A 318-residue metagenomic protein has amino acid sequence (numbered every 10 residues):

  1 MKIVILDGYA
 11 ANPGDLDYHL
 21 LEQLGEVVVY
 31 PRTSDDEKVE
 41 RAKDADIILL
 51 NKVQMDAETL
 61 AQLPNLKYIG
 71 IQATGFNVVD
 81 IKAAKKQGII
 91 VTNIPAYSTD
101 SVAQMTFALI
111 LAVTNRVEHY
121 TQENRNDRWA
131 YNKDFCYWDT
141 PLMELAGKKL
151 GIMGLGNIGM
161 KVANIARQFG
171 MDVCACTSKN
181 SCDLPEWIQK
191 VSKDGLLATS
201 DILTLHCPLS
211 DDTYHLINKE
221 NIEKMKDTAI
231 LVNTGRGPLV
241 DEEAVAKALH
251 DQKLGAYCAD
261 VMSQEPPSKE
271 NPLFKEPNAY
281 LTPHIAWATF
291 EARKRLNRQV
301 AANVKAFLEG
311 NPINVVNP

Functional and structural regions predicted by a protein language model:
M1-A45, G170-C174: N-terminal glycine-/charge-rich "phosphate-binding" loop or analogous flexible N-terminal tail
P31, Q72-A73, I89-D100, T177: Short beta->alpha connector loops at strand-helix junctions that form conserved, small/polar/Pro-enriched
M55-A61, K179-P272: Rossmann-like adenosine-cofactor binding region
Q87, P95-K149, V316: Phosphate-binding beta-alpha-beta segment of Rossmann-like dinucleotide-binding domains, i.e., the NAD(P)
V91, D172, K219, T228-P318: Rossmann-like dinucleotide-binding domain for NAD(H)/NADP(H)
L155-G156: Glycine-rich Rossmann-fold phosphate-binding loop(s) that bind the pyrophosphate of adenine dinucleotide cofactors
G159-M160: N-terminal Rossmann-fold NAD(P) dinucleotide-binding loop
